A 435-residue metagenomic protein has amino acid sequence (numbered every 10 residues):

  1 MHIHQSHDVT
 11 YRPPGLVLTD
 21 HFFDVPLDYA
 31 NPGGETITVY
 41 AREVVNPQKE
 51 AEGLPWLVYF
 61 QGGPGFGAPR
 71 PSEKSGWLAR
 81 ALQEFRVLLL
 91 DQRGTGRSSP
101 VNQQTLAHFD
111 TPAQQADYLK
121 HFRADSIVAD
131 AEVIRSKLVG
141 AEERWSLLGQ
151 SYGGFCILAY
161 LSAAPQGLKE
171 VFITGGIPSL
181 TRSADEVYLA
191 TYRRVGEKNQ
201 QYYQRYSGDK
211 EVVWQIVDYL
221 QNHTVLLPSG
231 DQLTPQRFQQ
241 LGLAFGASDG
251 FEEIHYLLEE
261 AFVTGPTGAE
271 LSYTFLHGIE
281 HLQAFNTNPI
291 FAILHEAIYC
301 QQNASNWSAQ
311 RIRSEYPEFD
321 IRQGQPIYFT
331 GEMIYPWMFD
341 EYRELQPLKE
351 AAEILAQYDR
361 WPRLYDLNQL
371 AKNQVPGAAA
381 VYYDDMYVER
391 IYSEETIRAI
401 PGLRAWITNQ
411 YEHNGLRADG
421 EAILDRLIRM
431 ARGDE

Functional and structural regions predicted by a protein language model:
H2-S229, E344-A352, P362-L370, V375 (+3 more regions): Gly/Pro-rich cap/lid or specificity-loop segments adjacent to the active site
T224-Y358: Alpha/beta-hydrolase fold active-site neighborhood
A244, M386, E395-A399: Short basic/hydrophobic patches in alpha-helices and adjacent helix-turn junctions that form amphipathic surface motifs
L257-E259, E389-I397: Short alpha-helix in the alpha/beta-hydrolase fold that links the catalytic acid
A379, E394-W406: C-terminal structured domains
